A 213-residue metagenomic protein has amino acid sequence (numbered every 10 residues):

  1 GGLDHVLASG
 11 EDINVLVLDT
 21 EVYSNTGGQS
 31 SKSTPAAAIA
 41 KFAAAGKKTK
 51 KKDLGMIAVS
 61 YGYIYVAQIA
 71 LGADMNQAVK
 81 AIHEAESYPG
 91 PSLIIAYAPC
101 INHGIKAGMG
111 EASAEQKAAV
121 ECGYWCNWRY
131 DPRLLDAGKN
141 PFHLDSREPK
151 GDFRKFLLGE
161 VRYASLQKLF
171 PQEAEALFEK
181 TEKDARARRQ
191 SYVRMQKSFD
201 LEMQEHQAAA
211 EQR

Functional and structural regions predicted by a protein language model:
G1-N25, Q29, Y65-V66, G72-P89: Thiamine diphosphate
G2-V6, G10, Q29-A38, A107-K117: Short secondary-structure boundary/capping segments
S9, D19, I57, D184 (+1 more regions): Generic, well-ordered alpha-helical scaffold segments in large soluble proteins
S24-G27, S33-T34, H103-I105, E175-L177: Short helix/loop capping segments that flank catalytic or ligand/cofactor-binding pockets
S31-Y88, L158-S165, P171: Conserved thiamine diphosphate
A45, K51, S165, Q172-R213: Thiamine diphosphate
G72-E173, K180, Q190-R194: Glycine/aspartate-rich loop-and-adjacent alpha/beta segment that forms the canonical ThDP
